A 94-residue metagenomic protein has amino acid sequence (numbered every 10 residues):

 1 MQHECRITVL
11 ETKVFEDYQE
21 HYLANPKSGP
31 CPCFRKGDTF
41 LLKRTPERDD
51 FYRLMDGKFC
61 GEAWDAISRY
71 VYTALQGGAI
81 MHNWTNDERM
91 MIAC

Functional and structural regions predicted by a protein language model:
E4-E11: A short beta-strand micro-motif
C5, C31-C33, C60, C94: Generic recognition of cysteine residues
E11-K13, P46: A broadly conserved detector of short glycine/acidic/proline-rich loop/turn motifs that flank catalytic sites and bind
V14-Q19: Short N-terminal binding/cap micro-motifs at the start of the first secondary-structure element
E20-R48: Short, flexible N-terminal segments of the mature chain
E47-C60: Short, Lys/Arg- and Gly-enriched loop/turn segments at beta-strand edges
G61-C94: Short, compact, well-ordered microdomains
